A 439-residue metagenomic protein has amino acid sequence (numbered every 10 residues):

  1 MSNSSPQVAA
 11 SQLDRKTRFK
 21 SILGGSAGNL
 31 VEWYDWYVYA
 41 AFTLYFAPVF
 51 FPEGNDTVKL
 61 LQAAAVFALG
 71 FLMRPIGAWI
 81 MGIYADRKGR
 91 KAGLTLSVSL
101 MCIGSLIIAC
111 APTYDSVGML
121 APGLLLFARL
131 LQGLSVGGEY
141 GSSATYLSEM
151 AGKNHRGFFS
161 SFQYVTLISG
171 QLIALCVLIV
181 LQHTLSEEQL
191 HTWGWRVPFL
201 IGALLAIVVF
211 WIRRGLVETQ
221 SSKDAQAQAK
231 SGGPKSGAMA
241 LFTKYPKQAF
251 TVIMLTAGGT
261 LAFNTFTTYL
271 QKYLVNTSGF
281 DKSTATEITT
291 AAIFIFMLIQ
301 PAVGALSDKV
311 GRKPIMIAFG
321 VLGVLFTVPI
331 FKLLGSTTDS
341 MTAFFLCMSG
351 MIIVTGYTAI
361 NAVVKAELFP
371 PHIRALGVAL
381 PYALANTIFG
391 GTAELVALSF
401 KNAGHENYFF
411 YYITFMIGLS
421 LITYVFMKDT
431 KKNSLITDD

Functional and structural regions predicted by a protein language model:
Y39-A40, Y245-I295, F389-E394: Extracytoplasmic gate region of multi-pass secondary transporters
P52, S99-G118, V321-T337: C-terminal ends and interior cores of transmembrane alpha-helices in multi-pass membrane transporters/permeases
A78-R90, Q300-R312: Helix-to-loop junctions at the C-terminal end of transmembrane segments in multipass secondary transporters
R87-S99, K309-G320: Cytoplasmic membrane-interface "Motif A"-like loop-to-helix N-cap segments of 12-TM Major Facilitator Superfamily
S135, G157-Q182, L205, P381-A393: Glycine-rich segments within core transmembrane alpha-helices of 12-TM secondary carriers
V209-L216, V364, F415-D439: Multi-pass alpha-helical transporter architecture, strongest for 12-TM Major Facilitator/SLC carriers used
K313-I360: C-terminal transmembrane helical hairpin of 12-TM major facilitator-type secondary transporters
P371-A403: A late C-terminal transmembrane helix in Major Facilitator Superfamily
